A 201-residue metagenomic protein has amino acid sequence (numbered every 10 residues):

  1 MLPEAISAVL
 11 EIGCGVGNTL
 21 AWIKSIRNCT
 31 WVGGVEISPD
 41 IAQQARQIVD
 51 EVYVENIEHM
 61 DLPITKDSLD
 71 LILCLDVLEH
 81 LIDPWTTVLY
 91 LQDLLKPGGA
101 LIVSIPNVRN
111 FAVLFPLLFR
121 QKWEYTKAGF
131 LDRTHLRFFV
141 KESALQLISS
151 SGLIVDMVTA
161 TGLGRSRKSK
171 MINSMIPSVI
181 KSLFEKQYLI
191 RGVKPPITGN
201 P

Functional and structural regions predicted by a protein language model:
M1-I6: Conserved alpha-helix/loop element of class I SAM-dependent methyltransferases that forms part of the SAM/SAH-binding
S7-G15: Conserved class I S-adenosyl-L-methionine
N18, D40, I57-M60, I82-K96 (+1 more regions): S-adenosyl-L-methionine-dependent methyltransferase catalytic module, highlighting the catalytic core
N18, I26-M60: Class I SAM-dependent methyltransferase SAM/SAH-binding core
I23: Aromatic pocket-lining residues of Rossmann-like dinucleotide-binding sites
M60-K66: Short conserved loop adjoining the S-adenosyl-L-methionine
L73: A conserved beta-strand element that flanks and buttresses the S-adenosyl-L-methionine
D76-H80: Short catalytic micro-motifs in class I SAM-dependent methyltransferases
